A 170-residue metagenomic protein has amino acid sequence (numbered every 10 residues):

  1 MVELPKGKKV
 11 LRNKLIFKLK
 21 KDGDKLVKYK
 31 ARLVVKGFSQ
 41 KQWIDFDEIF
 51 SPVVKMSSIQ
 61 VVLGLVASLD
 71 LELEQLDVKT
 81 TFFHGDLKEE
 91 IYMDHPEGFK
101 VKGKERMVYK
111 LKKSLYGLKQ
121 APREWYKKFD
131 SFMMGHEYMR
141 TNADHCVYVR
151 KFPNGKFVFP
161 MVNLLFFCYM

Functional and structural regions predicted by a protein language model:
M1-M170: Long, low-complexity, charge-biased intrinsically disordered regions
